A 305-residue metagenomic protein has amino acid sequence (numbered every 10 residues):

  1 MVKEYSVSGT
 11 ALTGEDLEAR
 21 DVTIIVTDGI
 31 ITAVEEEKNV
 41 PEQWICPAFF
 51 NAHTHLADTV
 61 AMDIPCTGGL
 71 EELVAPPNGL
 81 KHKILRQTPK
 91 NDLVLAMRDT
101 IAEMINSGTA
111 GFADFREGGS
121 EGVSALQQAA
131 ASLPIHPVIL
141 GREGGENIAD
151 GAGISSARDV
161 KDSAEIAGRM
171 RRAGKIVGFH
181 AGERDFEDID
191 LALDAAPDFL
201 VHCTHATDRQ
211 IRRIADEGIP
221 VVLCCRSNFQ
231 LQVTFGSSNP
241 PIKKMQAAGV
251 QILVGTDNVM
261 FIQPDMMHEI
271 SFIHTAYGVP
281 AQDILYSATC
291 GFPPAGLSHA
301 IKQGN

Functional and structural regions predicted by a protein language model:
M1-V22, V26-I30, E35-E36, R98-I105 (+2 more regions): Active-site microenvironment of metallo-dependent hydrolases
V2-S8, D28, A33-P76: Replace "His-x-His-based motif
G9, I24, G29, E42 (+8 more regions): Divalent metal-coordination and catalytic microenvironments
T59-V94, D190-L191, E217-L223, I273-V279: Active-site gating loops and adjacent loop-to-helix segments of metal-dependent hydrolytic enzymes
E72-G122, K161: Divalent metal-binding segments
G111, P137, V177, P220-V221 (+1 more regions): Hydrophobic beta-strand scaffold residues
F115-A192, D198: Metal-coordinating catalytic core of metallo-dependent amide/deamination hydrolases
F186-N305: Active-site-adjacent C-terminal substructures of enzyme catalytic domains
